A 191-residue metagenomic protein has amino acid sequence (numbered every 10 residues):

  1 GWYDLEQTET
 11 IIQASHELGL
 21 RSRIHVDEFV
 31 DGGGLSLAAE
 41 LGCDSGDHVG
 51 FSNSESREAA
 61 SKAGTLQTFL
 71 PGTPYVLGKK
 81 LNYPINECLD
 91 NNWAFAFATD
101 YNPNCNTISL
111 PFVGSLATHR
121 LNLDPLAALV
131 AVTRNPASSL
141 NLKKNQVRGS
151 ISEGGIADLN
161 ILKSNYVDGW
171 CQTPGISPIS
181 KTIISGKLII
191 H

Functional and structural regions predicted by a protein language model:
G1-G33, P103: Metal-coordinating catalytic core of metallo-dependent amide/deamination hydrolases
I12-H16, N82-Y83, N160: Short, electropositive alpha-helical surface patch
R21, D31-V147, L188-I189: Active-site-adjacent C-terminal substructures of enzyme catalytic domains
D27, D100, D158: Acidic active-site catalytic centers that drive phospho-/nucleotidyl reactions and related ester hydrolyses
S61, C88-N91, S152-G155, P174-G175: A structural signal for short secondary-structure junctions
V132-R134, E153-H191: C-terminal cap of metal-dependent C-N hydrolases
Q146-G149, D158: Glycine/charge-rich, flexible interdomain linkers and switch-proximal surface loops that mediate coupling
